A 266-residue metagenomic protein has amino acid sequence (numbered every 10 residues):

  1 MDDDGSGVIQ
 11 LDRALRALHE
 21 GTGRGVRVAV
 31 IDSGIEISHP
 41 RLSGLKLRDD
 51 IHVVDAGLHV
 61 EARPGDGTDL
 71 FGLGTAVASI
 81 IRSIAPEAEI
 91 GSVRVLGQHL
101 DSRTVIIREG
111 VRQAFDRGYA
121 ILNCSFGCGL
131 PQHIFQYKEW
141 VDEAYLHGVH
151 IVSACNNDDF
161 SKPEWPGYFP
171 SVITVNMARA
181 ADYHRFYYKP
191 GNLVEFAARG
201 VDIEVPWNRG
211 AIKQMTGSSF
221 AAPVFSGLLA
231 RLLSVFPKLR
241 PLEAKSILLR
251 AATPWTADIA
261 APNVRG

Functional and structural regions predicted by a protein language model:
D2-I84, A88: Active-site core segment of subtilase-fold serine proteases
D4-G7, L15, F115, Y119-C124 (+1 more regions): C-terminal subdomain of the subtilisin-like protease fold in secreted/lumenal serine endopeptidases
R16-G23, S102-N123, H133-V149, F160-T174 (+1 more regions): Mature extracellular/periplasmic domains of secretome proteins
V60-L130, R250-W255: Subtilisin-like peptidase catalytic core
D66-T75, D158, K213-F225: Gly/Ser-rich catalytic serine loop of serine hydrolases
G91, H150-V152, T174, E204: Structural detector of well-ordered beta-strand residues that form the stable sheet scaffold of enzyme domains
E164-S234, K238: Extracellular S/T/G-rich loop segment that most often corresponds to the catalytic His/Ser-adjacent loop
